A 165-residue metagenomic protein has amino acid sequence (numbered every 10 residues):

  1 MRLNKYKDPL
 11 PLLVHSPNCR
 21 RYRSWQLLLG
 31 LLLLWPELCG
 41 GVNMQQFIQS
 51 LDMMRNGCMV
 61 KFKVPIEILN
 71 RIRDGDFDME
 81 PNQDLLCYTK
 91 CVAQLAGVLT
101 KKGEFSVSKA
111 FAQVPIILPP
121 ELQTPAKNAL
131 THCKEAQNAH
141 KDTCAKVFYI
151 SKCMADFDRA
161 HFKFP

Functional and structural regions predicted by a protein language model:
M1-D8: PEST-like, low-complexity acidic/proline-rich intrinsically disordered segments, predominantly at protein N-termini
D8-P17, R21-G41: Cleavable N-terminal signal peptides of Sec/SRP-targeted secreted and luminal proteins
G30-P165: Mature extracellular/luminal domains of secreted and GPI-anchored eukaryotic proteins, especially small
